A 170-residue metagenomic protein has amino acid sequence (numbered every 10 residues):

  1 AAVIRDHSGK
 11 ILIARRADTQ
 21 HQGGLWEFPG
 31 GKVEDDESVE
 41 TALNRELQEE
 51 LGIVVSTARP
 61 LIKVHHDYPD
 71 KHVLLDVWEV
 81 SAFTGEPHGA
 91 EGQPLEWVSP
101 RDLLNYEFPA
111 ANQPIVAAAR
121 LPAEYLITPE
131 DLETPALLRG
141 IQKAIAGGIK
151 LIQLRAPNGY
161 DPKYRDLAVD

Functional and structural regions predicted by a protein language model:
A1-I11, K32, K63: Conserved N-terminal beta-strand and adjoining loop/helix that marks the start of the Nudix/MutT-like hydrolase domain
I4-R5, I13, A82, W97: Conserved hydrophobic "DFG−1" position in protein kinase catalytic cores
D6, K63-E86: Active-site-adjacent beta-strand/loop module that shapes the phosphate/pyrophosphate-binding cleft
H7, R16, P129: Cofactor-binding loop segments of dinucleotide-utilizing enzymes, especially the Rossmann-like FAD- and NAD(P)+-binding
Q20-L25: A conserved beta-turn-beta hairpin within the catalytic core of GNAT-like acetyltransferases that forms part
F28-P60, S99: The catalytic Nudix box helix
V77-S81, P87-R120: NUDIX/MutT-family hydrolases
A82, P87, A117-D170: Conserved N-terminal beta1-alpha1 strand-loop-helix module at the mouth
